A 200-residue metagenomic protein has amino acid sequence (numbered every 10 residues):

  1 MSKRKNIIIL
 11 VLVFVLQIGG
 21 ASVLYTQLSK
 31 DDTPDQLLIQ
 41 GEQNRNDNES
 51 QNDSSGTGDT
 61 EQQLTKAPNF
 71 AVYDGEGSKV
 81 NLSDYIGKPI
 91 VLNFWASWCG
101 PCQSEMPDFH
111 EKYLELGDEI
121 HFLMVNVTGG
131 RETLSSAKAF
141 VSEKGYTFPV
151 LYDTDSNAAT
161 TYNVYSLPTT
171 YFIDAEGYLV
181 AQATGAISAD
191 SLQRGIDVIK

Functional and structural regions predicted by a protein language model:
M1-K66: N-terminal targeting signals for export/organelle localization
L10, A139-T147, D153-I199: Thiol/disulfide oxidoreductase modules built on the thioredoxin-like
E61-L64, N69-I90, L114: A short beta-strand-turn-helix
I86, F94-E111: Conserved redox-active cysteine motifs that mediate thiol-disulfide chemistry, especially di-cysteine Cys-X(1-2)-Cys
I86-K88, D118, Y146-T147, V164: Active-site acidic short loop of glycosyltransferases
V91-L92, F122: Hydrophobic beta-strand anchors of alpha/beta hydrolase catalytic cores
Q103-K144, T154-T161: Structural microenvironment flanking redox-active thiols in thiol-disulfide oxidoreductases
